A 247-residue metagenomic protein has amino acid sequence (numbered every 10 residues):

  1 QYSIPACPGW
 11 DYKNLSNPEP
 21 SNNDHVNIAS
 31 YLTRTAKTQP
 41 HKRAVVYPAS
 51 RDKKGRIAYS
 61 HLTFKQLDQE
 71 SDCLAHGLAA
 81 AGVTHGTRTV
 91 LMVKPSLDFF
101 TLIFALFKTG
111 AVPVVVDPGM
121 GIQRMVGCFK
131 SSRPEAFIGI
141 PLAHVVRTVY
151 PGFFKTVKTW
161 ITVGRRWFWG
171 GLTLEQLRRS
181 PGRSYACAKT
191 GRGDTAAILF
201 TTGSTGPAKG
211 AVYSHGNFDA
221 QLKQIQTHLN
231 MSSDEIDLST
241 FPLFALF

Functional and structural regions predicted by a protein language model:
Y2, N23-S50, Q69: A short N-terminal helical cap/helix-turn-helix that marks the beginning of AMP-binding/adenylate-forming
P40-R43, R179-F200, P207, T227-I236: Conserved pre-ATP/AMP-binding loop-to-beta segment of ANL
H41, V45-F104, G121-V126, E175-Q176 (+2 more regions): Conserved AMP-binding/adenylate-forming core of the ANL superfamily
A49-R56, S60, L142-R192: ANL superfamily adenylate-forming
H61-K65, A196-K223: Conserved AMP-binding A3 loop
D68-C73, A211-S232, T240: Conserved structural elements of the adenylate-forming
A79, F104-T109, S131, A245-F247: Short hydrophobic alpha-helices that are characteristic scaffold elements of the AMP-binding
P118-P151, G171, R179-S180, Q221-L238: Conserved ATP-dependent adenylate/AMP-binding module captured primarily in the ANL superfamily
